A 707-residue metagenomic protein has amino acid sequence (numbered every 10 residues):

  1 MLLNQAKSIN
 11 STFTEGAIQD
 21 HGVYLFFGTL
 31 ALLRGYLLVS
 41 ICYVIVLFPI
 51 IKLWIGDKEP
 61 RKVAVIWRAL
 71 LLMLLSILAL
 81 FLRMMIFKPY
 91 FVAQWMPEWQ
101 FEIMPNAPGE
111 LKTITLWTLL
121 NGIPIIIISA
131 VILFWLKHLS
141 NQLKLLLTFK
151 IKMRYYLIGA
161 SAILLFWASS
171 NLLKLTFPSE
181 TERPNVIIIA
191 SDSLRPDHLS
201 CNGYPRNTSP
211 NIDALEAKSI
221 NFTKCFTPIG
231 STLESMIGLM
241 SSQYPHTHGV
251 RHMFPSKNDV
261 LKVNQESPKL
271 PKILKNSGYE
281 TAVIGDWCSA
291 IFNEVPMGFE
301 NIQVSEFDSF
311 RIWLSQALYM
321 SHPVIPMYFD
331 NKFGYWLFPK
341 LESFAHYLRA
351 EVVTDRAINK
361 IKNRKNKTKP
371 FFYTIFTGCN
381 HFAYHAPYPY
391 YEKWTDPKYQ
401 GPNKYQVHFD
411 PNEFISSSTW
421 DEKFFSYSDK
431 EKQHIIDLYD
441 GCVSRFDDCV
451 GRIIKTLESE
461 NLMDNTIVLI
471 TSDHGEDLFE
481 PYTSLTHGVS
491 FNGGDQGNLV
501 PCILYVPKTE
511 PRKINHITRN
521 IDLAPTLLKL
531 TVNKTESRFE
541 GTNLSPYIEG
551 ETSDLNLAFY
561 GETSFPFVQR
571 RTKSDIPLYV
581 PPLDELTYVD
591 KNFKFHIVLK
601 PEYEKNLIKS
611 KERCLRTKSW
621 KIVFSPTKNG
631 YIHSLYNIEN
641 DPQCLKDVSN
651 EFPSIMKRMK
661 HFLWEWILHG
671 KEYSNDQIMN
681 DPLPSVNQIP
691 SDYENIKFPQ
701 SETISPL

Functional and structural regions predicted by a protein language model:
M1-L707: Catalytic domains that recognize anionic headgroups
